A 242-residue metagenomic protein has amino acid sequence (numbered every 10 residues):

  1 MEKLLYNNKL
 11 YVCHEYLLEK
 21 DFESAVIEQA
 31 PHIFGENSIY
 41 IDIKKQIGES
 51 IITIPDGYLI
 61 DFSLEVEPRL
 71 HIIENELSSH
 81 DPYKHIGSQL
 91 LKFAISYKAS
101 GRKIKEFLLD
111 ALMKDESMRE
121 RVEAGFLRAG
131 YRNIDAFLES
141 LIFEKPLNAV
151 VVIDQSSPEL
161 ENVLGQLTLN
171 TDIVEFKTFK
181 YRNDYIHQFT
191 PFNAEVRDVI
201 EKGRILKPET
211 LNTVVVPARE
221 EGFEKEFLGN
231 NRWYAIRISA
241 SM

Functional and structural regions predicted by a protein language model:
M1-M242: Charged, terminal alpha-helix-loop-beta segments that serve as non-catalytic nucleic-acid engagement and/or assembly
